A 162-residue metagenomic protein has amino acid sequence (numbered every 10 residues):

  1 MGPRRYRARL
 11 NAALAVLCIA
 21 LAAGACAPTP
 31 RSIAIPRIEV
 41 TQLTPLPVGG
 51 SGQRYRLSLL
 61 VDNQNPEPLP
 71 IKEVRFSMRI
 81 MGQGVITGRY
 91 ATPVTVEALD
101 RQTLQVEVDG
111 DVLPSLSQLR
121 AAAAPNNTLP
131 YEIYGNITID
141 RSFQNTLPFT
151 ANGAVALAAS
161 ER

Functional and structural regions predicted by a protein language model:
M1-C26: Sec-dependent bacterial lipoprotein signal peptides
A20-Q42: Bacterial Sec signal peptide processing site at the extreme N-terminus
A34-D62, E67, R75, R79: Post-signal peptide N-terminal segment of mature Sec-exported envelope proteins
E39-P45, G88-T92, S117-R120: Short structured motifs
Q53-L57, V74, Q102, Y131 (+1 more regions): Hydrophobic core residues within well-ordered beta-strands of beta-rich domains
E67-V74, I86-R89: Short, hydrophobic/aromatic beta-strand segments
G82-L116: Intrinsically disordered, low-complexity Pro/Gly/Ser/Thr-rich segments with frequent PxxP/GP/PP motifs and embedded
V112-R162: Terminal connector regions
